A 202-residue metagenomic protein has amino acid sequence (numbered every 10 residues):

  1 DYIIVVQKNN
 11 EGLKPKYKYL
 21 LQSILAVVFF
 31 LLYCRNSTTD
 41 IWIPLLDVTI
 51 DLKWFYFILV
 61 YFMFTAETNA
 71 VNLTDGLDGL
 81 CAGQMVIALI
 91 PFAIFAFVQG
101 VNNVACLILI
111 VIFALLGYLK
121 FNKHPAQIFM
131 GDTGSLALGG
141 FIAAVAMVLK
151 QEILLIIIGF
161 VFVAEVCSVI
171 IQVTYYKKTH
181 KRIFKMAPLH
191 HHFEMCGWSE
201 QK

Functional and structural regions predicted by a protein language model:
I3-Q7, P188: Flexible loop linkers connecting adjacent transmembrane helices in multi-pass alpha-helical membrane transporters
V5-V6, S37-V48: Membrane-interface helix termini and inter-helical loops of multi-pass transporters
V6-L21: Membrane-interfacial loop-to-helix junctions in multi-pass inner-membrane proteins
N9-G12, D47-V48, C196-G197: Short, Lys/Arg-rich N-terminal segment immediately upstream of the first membrane anchor
L13-Y17, L52, S199: Membrane-interface starts of transmembrane alpha-helices
Q22-A26: Alpha-helical transmembrane segments
V27-C34, K53-V60, F64-K202: Alpha-helical transmembrane segments
